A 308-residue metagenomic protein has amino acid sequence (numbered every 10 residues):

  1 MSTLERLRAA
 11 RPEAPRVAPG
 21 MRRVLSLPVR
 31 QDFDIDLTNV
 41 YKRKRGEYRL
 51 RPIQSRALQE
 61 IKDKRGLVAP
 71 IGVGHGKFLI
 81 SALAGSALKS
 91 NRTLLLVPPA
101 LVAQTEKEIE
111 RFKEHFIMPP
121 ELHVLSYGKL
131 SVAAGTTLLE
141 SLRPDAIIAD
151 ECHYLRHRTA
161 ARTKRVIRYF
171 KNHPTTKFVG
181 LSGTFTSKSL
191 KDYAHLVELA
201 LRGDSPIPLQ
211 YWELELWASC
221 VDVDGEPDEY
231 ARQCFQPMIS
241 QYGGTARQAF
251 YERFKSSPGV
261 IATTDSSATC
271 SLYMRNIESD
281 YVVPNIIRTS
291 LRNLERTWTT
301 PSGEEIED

Functional and structural regions predicted by a protein language model:
M1-L27: Interdomain "pre-motor" coupling segment immediately N-terminal to P-loop NTPase/helicase cores
S26-A69: Conserved pre-motif I regulatory segment
K64-A84: Walker A/P-loop
G74, C152-R156, F185: Catalytic acidic motif of RecA-like/P-loop NTPases
F78-L83, A87-R111, S187-D192: Conserved Walker A/P-loop ATP-binding site and its immediately adjacent core in helicase/helicase-like ATPase domains
A100-L122, A200-G203: Conserved helix-turn-beta segment of the N-terminal RecA-like "Helicase ATP-binding" lobe in SF1/SF2 helicases
H123-K171: Conserved RecA-like ASCE ATPase "motif II neighborhood" in helicase/translocase motors
A146, K164-E307: Conserved P-loop NTPase motor "coupling/switch" region that bridges the ATPase
